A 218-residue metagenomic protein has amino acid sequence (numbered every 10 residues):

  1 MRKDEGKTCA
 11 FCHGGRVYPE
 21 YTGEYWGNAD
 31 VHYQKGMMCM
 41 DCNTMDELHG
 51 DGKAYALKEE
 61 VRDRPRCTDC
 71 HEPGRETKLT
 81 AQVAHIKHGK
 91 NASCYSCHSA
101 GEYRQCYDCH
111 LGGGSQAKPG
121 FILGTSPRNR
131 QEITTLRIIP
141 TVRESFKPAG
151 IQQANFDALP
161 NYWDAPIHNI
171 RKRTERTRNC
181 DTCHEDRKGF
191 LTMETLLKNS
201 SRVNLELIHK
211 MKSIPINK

Functional and structural regions predicted by a protein language model:
M1-K218: C-type cytochrome heme-c attachment and multiheme electron-transfer modules
